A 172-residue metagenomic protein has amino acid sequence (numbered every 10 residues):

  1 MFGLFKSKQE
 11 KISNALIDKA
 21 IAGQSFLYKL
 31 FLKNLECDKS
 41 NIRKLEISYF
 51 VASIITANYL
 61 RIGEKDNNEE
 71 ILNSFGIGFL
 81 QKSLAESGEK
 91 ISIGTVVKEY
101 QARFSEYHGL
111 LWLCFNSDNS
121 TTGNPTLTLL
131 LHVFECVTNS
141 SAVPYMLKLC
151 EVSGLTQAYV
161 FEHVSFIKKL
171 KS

Functional and structural regions predicted by a protein language model:
G3-I42: Short N-terminal edge-element motif at the start of the domain
F26-L72: N-terminal interaction modules that seed assembly of large macromolecular complexes
I47-L60, F75-L80, E106, V133 (+1 more regions): Extended low-polarity, hydrophobic cluster-rich segments
Y59, L84, K168: Hydrophobic/aromatic-lined pockets within catalytic cores
E69-S87: Mature extracellular/secreted ectodomains of secretory-pathway proteins
E86-G94: Short, solvent-exposed, charged loop/turn and helix-capping segments that join or cap alpha-helices on peripheral
I93-S172: Low-complexity intrinsically disordered segments
